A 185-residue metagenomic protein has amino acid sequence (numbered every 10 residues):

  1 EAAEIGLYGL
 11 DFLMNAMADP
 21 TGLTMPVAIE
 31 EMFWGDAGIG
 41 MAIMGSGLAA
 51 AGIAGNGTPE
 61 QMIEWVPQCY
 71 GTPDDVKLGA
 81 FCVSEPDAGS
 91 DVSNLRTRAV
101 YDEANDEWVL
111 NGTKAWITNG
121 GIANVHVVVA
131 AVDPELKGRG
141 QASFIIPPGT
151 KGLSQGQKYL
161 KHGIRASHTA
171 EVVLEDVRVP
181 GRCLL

Functional and structural regions predicted by a protein language model:
A3-V76, N119-V125, K137: Internal helix-loop-helix
I29-F33, A130, I146-K151, E175-V179: Short Ser/Thr-interspersed hydrophobic loop/turn segments at strand-loop and sheet-helix junctions that line or gate
A42, D87-S90, W116-N119, D133-E135 (+1 more regions): Short Gly/Pro-enriched turn/cap motifs at secondary-structure boundaries
T58, F144, L174: Residue-level signal for inorganic ion chemistry
D75-S84: A short, Trp-centered hydrophobic/proline-enriched beta-strand micro-motif
T97-V100: A structural signal for short hydrophobic beta-strand segments in well-ordered beta-sheet cores
E107-Q155: A short core secondary-structure module
G149-P180, L184: Flexible, small-/acidic-enriched active-site or ligand-binding loops
